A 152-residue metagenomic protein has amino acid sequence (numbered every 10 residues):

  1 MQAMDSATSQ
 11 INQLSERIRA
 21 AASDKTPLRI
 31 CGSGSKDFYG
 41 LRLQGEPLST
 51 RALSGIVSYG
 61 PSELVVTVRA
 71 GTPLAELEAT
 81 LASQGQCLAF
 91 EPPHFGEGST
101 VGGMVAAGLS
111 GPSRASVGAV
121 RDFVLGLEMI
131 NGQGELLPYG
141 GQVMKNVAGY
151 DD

Functional and structural regions predicted by a protein language model:
M1-D5, L64-R69, S116-G126: Active-site-proximal helix-loop elements at catalytic-domain edges
D5-F95: Glycine-rich N-terminal segment of FAD-binding domains in flavoprotein oxidoreductases, spanning the beta-loop-helix
E97-D152: FAD-binding subdomain of flavoenzyme oxidoreductases
